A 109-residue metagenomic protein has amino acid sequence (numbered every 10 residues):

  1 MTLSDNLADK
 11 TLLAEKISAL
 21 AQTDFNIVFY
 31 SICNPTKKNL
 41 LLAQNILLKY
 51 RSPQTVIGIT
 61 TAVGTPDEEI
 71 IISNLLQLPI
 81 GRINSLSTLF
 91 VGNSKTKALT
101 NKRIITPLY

Functional and structural regions predicted by a protein language model:
M1-V28: Class I SAM-dependent methyltransferase SAM-binding "motif I" and its flanking Rossmann-like core
Q22-Y109: A contiguous loop/helix-start segment that scaffolds small-molecule binding in enzyme catalytic cores
